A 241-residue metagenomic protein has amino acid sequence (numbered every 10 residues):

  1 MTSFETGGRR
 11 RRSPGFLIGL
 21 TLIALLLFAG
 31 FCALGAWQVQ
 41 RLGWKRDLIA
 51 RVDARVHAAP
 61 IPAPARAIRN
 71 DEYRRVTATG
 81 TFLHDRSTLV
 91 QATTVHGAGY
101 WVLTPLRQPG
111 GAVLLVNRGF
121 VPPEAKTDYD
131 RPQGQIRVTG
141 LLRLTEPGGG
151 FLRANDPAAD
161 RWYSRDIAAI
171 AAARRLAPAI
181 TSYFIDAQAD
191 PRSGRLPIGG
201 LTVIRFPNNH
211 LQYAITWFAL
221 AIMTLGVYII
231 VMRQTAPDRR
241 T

Functional and structural regions predicted by a protein language model:
T2-A67, D71-T241: Surface-exposed, charge/polar-rich loops and edge strands
